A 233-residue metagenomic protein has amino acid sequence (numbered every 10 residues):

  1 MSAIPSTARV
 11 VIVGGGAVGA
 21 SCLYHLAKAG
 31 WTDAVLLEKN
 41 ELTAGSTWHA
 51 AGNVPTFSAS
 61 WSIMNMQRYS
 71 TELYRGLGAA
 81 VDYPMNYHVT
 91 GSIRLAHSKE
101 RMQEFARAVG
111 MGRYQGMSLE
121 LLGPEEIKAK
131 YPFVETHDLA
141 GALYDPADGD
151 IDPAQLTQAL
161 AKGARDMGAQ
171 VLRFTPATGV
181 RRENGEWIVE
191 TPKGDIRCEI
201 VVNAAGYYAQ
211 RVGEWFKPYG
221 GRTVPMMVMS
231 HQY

Functional and structural regions predicted by a protein language model:
I4-V18, V35: Beta1/beta-strand and adjacent pyrophosphate-binding region of the FAD-binding site in flavoprotein oxidoreductases
V18, L42, Y208: Conserved Rossmann-like nucleotide-cofactor binding loop
L23, A27-K28, G163: Gly/Ala-rich phosphate-binding loop of Rossmann-like dinucleotide-binding domains, activating on the conserved
A27-W48: Glycine-rich FAD pyrophosphate-binding loop
E38, G123, R173-T175: Short loop/edge segments at beta-strand edges and connector loops that shape dinucleotide/nucleotide cofactor-binding
A51-K130: Dinucleotide-binding Rossmann-like beta1-alpha1 core, especially the glycine-rich loop that anchors the ADP
Y144-I200, A204, Y208-R211: Helical element adjacent to the flavin cofactor pocket in flavoenzyme catalytic cores
D195-Y233: Central helical "cap/lid" subdomain
